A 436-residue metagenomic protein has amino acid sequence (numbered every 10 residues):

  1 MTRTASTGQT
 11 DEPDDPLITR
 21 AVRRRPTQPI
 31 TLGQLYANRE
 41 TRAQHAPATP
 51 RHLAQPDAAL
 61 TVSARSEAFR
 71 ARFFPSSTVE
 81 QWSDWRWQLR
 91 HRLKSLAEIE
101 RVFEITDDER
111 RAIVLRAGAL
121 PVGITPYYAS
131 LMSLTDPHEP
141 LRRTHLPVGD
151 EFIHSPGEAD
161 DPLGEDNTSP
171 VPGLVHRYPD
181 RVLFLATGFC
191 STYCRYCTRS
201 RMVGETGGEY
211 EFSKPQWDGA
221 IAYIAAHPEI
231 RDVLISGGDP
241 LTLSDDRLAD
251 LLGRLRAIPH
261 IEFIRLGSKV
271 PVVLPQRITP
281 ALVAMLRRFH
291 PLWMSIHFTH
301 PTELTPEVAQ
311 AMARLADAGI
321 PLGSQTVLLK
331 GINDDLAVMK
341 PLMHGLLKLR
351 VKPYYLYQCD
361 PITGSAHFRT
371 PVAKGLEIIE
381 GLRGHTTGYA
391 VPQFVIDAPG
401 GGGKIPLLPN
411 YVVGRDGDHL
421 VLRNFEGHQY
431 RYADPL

Functional and structural regions predicted by a protein language model:
T2-H176: Flexible, acidic/Gly-rich N-terminal and inter-domain linker regions that tether and position cofactor-handling modules
Y128, C194, Y354: Conserved, mostly hydrophobic/aromatic
S169-P172, L183, W217-Y223: Short, charged beta->alpha transition segments
H176-K214, L266: Canonical Radical SAM [4Fe-4S] cluster-binding loop centered on the CxxxCxxC motif and its immediate flanking residues
F184-L185, C197, V233-L241: Conserved catalytic-core segments centered on acid/base and nucleophilic motifs
Y196-T198, D246-R247, I278, L407-L408: Short acidic, glycine/serine/threonine-rich loops at helix termini
W217-D232, L241-T386: Conserved AdoMet/S-adenosylmethionine-binding subsite of the radical SAM
E377-L436: C-terminal accessory regions of radical SAM enzymes
